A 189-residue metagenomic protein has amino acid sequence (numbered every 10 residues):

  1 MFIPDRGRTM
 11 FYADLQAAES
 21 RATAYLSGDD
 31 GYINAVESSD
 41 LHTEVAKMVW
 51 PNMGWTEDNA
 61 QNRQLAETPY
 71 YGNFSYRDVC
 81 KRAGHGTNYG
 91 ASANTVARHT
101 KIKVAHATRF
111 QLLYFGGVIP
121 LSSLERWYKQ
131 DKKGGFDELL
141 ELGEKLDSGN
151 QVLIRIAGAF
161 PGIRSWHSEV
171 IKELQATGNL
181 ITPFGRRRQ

Functional and structural regions predicted by a protein language model:
M1-F74, D78, N94-T95: Catalytic nucleotidyl-transfer cores of nucleotide-processing enzymes
M53-Q189: Conserved catalytic core of nucleic-acid polymerases
